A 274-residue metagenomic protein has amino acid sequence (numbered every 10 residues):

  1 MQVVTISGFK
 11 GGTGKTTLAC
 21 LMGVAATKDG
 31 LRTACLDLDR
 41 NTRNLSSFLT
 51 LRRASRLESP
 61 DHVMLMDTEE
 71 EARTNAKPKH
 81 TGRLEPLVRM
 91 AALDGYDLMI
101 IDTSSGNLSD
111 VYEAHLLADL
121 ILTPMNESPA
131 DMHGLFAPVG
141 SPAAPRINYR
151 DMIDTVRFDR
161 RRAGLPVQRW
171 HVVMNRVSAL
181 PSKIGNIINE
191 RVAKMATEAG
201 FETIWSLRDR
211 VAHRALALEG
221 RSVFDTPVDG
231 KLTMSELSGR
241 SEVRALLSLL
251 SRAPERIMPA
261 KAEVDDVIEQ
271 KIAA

Functional and structural regions predicted by a protein language model:
M1-V4: Extreme N-terminal starter segment of soluble prokaryotic enzymes
S7-K10, V24-I100, S105, S109: P-loop/Walker-type NTP enzyme "switch/lid" segment
G11, N44-L45, D119, L207: Generic structural signal for small/hydrophobic residues in well-ordered secondary structure, especially within
K15: Conserved lysine of the Walker
L18: Hydrophobic positions on the alpha1 helix immediately C-terminal to the Walker A/P-loop
L51-S55, G140-P142, S222-F224: Short, hinge-like loop/turn segments at secondary-structure boundaries
S105-E202: Conserved catalytic-core segment of NTP-binding enzymes
A163, V167-A274: C-terminal lobe/tail of nucleotide-utilizing enzymes
